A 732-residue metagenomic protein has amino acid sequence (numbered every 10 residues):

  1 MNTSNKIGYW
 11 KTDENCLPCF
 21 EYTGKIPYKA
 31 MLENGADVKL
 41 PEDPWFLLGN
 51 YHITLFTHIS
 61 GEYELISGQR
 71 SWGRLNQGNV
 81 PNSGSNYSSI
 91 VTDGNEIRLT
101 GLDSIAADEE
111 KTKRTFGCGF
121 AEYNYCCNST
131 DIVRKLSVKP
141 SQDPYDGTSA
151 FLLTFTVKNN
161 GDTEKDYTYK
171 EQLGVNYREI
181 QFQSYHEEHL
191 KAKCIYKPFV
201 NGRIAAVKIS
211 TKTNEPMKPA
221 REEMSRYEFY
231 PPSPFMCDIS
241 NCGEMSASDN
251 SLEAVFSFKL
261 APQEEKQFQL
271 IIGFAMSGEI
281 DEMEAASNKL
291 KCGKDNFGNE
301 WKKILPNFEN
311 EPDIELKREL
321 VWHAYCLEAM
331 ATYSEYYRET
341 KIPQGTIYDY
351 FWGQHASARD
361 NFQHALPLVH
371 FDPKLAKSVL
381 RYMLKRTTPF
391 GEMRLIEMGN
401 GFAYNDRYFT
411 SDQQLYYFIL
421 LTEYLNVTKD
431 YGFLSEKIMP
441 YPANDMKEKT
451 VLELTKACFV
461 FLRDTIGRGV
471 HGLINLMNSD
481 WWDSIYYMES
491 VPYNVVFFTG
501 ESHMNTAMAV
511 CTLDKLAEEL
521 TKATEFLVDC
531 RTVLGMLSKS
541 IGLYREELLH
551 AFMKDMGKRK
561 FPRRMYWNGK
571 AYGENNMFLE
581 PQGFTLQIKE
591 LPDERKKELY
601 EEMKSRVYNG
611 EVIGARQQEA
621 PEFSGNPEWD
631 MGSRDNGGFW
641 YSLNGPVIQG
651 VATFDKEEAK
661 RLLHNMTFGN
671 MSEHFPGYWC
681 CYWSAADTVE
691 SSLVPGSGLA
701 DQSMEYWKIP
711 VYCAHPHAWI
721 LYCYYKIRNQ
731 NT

Functional and structural regions predicted by a protein language model:
N2-T23, K39-G61, H323, G353-A356 (+3 more regions): C-terminal capping/lid segments that line or modulate ligand- or cofactor-binding pockets
K6-K11, L55-C127, S210-M236, N296-P312 (+1 more regions): An extended acidic
N95-A150, F235-A254, Y325: Extended, loop-rich substrate-binding clefts of extracytoplasmic carbohydrate-active enzymes
D108, N310-A331, F371-K374, M383 (+7 more regions): Active-site acid/base region of carbohydrate-active enzymes
S137-M245, A254, K291-N299: Polysaccharide-binding surfaces and accessory modules of carbohydrate-active proteins
A150, Y227-K294, V495-G500, T512: Beta-strand-rich recognition/accessory modules
F155, Q267, I271-M283, Y350 (+7 more regions): The feature captures the catalytic groove of carbohydrate-active enzymes
G293-W352, S378, Y382, F552-G557: Low-complexity, Ser/Thr/Pro/Gly-enriched N-terminal "stalk/linker" regions
